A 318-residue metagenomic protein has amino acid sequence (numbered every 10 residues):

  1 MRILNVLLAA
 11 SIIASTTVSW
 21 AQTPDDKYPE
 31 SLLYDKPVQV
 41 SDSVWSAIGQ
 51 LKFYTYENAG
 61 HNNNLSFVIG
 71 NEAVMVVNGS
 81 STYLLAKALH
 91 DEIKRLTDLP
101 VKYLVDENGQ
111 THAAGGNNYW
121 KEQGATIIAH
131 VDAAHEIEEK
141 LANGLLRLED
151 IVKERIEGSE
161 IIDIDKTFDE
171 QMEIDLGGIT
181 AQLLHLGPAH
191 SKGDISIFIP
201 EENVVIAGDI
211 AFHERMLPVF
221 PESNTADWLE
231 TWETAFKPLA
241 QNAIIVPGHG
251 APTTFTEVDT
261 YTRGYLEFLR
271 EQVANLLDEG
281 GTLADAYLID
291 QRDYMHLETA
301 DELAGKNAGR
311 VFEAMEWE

Functional and structural regions predicted by a protein language model:
R2-A9: Sec-dependent signal peptide recognition, specifically the positively charged N-region followed immediately by
S11, T16, Q22-K27, K237-L239 (+1 more regions): Accessory terminal helices/loops
Q22-S43: Short N-terminal segments immediately surrounding and downstream of signal-peptide cleavage
D42-E92, I197-F198, N203-G208: Conserved beta-strand hairpin/beta-sheet module of binuclear metal-dependent hydrolase folds, prominently
S43, V68, N78, I93 (+10 more regions): Divalent metal-coordination and catalytic microenvironments
A47-N63, E139, R155, R215-T225: Acidic/histidine-rich helix-loop elements that form or flank divalent-metal/phosphate-binding sites at the catalytic
A73-M75, S81-Y83, E173, T180-F268 (+1 more regions): Metallo-beta-lactamase
D91-T167, E173, K192: Active-site HxH/HxHxD metal-binding segment of metal-dependent hydrolases
